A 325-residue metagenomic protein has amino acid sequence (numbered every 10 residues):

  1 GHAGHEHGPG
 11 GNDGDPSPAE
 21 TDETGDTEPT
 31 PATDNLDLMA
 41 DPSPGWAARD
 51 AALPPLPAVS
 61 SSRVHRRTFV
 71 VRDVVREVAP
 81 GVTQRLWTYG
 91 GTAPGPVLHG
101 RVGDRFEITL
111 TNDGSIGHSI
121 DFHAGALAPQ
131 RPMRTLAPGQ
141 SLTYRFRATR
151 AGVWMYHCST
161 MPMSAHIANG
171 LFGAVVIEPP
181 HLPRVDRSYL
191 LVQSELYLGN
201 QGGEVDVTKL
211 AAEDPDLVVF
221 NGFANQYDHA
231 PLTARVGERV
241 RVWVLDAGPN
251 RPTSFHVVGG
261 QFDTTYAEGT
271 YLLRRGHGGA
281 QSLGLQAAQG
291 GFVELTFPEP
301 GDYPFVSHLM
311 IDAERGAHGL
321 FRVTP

Functional and structural regions predicted by a protein language model:
G1-P325: Copper-binding active sites and cupredoxin-like electron-transfer domains, recognizing His/Cys-rich ligand loops
